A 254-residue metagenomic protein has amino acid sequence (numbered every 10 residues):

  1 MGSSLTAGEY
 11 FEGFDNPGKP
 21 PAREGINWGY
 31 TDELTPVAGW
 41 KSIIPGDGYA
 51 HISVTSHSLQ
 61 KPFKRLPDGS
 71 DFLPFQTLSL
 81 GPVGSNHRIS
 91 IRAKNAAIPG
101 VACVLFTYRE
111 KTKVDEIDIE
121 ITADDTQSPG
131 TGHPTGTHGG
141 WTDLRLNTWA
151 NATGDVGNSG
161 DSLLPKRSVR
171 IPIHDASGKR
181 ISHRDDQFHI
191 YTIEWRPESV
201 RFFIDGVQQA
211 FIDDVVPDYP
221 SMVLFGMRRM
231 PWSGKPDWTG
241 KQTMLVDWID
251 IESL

Functional and structural regions predicted by a protein language model:
M1-W28: Extracellular carbohydrate-recognition regions
P21-V54: Extracellular glycan-recognition surfaces and repeat-rich motifs
V37, D205-L224: Short, solvent-exposed beta-strand-to-loop segments that form ligand-recognition rims of beta-rich domains
H51-N151: Secretory/extracellular carbohydrate-interaction modules and structurally similar beta-sandwich "look-alikes"
P74-P82, L105, I171, D175-S182 (+1 more regions): Beta-strand-rich interaction surfaces with strong enrichment in secreted/lumenal proteins
N86, T112, P217-L254: Ligand-recognition surfaces built from glycine- and aromatic
I89-I91, Q187-W195, V200-F202: Short tryptophan-centered beta-strand motifs in secreted/extracellular beta-sheet-rich domains of glycan-recognition
W149-I190: Short, aromatic/His-centered strand-loop micro-motif at the edge of beta-sheets
